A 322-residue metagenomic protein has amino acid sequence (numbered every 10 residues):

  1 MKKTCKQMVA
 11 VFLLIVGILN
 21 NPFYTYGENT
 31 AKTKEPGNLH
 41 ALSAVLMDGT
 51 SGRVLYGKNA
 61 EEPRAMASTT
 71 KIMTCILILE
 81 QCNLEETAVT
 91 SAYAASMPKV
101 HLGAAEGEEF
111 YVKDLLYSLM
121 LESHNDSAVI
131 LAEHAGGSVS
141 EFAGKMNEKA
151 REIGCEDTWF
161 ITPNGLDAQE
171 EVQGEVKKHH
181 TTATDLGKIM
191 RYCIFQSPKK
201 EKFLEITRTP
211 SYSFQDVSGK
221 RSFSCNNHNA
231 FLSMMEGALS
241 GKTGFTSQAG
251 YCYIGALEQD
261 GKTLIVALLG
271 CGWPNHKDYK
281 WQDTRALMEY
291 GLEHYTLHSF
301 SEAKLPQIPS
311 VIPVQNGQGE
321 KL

Functional and structural regions predicted by a protein language model:
M1-C5, G57: Short, Lys/Arg-rich N-terminal segment immediately upstream of the first membrane anchor
T4-Y26: Sec-dependent N-terminal signal peptides of Gram-positive bacterial secreted proteins and lipoproteins
M8, E35-G37, L257: Sterically constrained small-residue positions within well-ordered secondary structures of folded domains
F12-I15, N20, Q81, D126 (+2 more regions): Generic hydrophobic alpha-helical segments
G17, T25, G49, V54-G57 (+1 more regions): Membrane-proximal envelope biogenesis segments
N20-F23, G27-K34, G291, Y295 (+1 more regions): Intrinsically disordered, low-complexity, Pro/Ser/Thr/Asn/Gly/Ala-rich spacer/linker segments adjacent to signal
T25-G187, I194-P198: Active-site-adjacent loops and short helices of periplasmic peptidoglycan-processing enzymes
C155, V172-L322: Domain-terminus/edge residues, biased toward the C-terminal soluble/receptor-binding domains of extracytoplasmic
